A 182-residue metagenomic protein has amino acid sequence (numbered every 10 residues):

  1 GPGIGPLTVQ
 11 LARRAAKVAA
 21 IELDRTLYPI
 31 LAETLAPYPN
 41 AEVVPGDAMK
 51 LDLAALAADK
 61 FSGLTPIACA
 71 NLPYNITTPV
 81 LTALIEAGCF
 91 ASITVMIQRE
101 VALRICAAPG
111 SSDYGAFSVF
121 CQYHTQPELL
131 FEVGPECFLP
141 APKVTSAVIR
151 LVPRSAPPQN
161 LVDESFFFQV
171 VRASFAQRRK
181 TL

Functional and structural regions predicted by a protein language model:
G1-A173: Catalytic cores of RNA-modifying enzymes
R178: Primarily a LysM-type cell-wall glycan-binding module
